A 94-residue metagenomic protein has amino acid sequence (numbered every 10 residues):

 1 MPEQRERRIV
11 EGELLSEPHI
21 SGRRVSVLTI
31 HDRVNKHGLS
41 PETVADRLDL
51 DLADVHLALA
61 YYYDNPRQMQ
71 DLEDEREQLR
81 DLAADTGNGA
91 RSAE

Functional and structural regions predicted by a protein language model:
Q4-V25: Short, Lys/Arg-enriched anionic-surface-contact patches
R24-G38: Short, amphipathic alpha-helical "recognition" segments used to contact nucleic acids or chromatin
H37, D51, Y62, R76: The DNA-recognition helices of helix-turn-helix-type DNA-binding domains
T43-D46: Short alpha-helical "recognition helix" segments of helix-turn-helix
L48-L57: Short, basic interhelical loop/turn and adjoining N-cap of the next helix at nucleic-acid- or acidic-partner-contacting
H56, Y61-D71: Short, solvent-exposed alpha-helical "recognition" segments
E73-E94: Intrinsically disordered, low-complexity basic tails/linkers immediately adjacent to helix-turn-helix/homeobox/MYB/SANT
